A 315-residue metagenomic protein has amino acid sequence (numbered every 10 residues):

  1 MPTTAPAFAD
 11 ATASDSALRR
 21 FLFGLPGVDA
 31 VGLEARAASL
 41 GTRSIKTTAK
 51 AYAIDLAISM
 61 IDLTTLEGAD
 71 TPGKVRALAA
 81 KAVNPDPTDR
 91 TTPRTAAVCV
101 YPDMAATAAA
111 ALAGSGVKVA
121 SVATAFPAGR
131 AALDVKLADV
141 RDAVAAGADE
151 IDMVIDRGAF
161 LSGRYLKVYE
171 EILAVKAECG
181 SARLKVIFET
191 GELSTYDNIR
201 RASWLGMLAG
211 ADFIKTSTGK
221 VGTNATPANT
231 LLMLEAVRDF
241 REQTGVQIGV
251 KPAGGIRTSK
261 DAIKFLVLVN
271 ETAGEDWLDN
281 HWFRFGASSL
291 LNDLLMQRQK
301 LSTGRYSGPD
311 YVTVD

Functional and structural regions predicted by a protein language model:
M1-I58: Charged, compositionally biased N-terminal leader segments and the immediate start of the first structured element
T48-L56, A69-P93, D103-K251, R257-S288 (+1 more regions): Alpha/beta enzyme core
L66: A short, histidine- and acid-enriched strand-loop-helix "catalytic/donor-clamping" loop that lines the nucleotide-sugar
